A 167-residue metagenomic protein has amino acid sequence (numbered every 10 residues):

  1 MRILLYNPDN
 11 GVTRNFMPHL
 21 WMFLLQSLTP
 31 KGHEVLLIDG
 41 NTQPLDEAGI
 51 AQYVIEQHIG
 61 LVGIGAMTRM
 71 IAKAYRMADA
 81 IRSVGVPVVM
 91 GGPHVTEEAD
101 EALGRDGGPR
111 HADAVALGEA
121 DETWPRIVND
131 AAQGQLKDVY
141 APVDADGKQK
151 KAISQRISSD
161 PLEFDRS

Functional and structural regions predicted by a protein language model:
M1-S167: Acidic, low-complexity intrinsically disordered segments
